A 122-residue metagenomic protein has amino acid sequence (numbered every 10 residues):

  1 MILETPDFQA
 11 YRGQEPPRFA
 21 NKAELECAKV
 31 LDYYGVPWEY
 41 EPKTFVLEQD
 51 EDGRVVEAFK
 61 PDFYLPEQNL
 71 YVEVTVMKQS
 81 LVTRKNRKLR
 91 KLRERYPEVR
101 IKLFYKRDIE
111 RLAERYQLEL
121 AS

Functional and structural regions predicted by a protein language model:
M1-S122: Electrostatic, structured charged patches in enzyme active sites and in nucleic-acid/phosphate-binding
